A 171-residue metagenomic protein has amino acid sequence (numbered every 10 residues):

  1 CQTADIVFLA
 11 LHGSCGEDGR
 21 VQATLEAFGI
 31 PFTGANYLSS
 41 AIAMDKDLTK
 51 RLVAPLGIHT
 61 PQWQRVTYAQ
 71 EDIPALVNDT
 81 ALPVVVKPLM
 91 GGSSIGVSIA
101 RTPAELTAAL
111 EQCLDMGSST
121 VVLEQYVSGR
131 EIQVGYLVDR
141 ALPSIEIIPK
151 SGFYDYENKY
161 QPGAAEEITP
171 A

Functional and structural regions predicted by a protein language model:
C1, I42-R130: Active-site nucleotide/adenylate-binding loops and adjacent lid/helix of ATP-dependent enzymes
C1-Q62: Conserved N-proximal alpha/beta basic substrate-recognition cap immediately N-terminal to, or forming the N-lobe
D18-R20, I95-G96, Q133: Short glycine-/acidic-enriched loop or helix-start segments at secondary-structure transitions that form or flank
I30, G91, K159-P162: Short connector loops/turns at beta-strand edges and beta->alpha or beta->beta junctions
I30, T80-L82, V138-R140: Short glycine/proline-enriched coil/turn segments at helix->beta-strand junctions
G34-A35, S94, E166-T169: Short small-residue beta-strand/loop micro-motif enriched in glycine and branched aliphatics
R101-A171: Phosphate-binding site of ATP-dependent enzymes
